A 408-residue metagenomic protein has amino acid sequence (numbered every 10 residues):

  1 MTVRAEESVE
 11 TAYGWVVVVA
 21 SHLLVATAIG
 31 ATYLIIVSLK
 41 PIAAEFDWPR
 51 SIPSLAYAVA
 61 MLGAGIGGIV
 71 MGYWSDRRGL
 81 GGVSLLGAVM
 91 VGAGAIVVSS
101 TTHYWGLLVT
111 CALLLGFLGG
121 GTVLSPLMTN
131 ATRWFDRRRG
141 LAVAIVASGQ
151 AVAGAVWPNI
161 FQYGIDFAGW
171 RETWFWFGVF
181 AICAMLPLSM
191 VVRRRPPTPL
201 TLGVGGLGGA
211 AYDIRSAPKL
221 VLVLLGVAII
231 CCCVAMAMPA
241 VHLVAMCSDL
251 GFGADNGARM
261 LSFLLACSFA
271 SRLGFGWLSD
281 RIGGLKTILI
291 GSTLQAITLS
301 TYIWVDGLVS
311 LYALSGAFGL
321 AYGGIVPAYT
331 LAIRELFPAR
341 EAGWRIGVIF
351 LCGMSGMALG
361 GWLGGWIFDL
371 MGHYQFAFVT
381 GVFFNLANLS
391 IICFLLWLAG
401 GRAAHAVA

Functional and structural regions predicted by a protein language model:
V16-R50, M71, W157-P158, M238-V244: Extracytoplasmic
A26, G94, G106-G121, I230 (+1 more regions): Hydrophobic core of transmembrane alpha-helices in multi-pass small-molecule transporters, especially MFS/SLC-type
I35-K40, K219-W277: Extracytoplasmic gate region of multi-pass secondary transporters
I42, G121-F135, G324-F337: Intracellular juxtamembrane helix-capping segments at the cytosolic ends of symmetry-related transmembrane helices
I66-W105, S279: Conserved MFS/SLC helix-loop-helix module at the cytosolic interface between two early adjacent transmembrane helices
C111-S148: Cytoplasmic helix-loop-helix junction between adjacent transmembrane helices in 12-TM secondary transporters
G149-P196: Helix-loop-helix hairpin linking two adjacent transmembrane segments in secondary transporters
I229, N256, S262-S268, G274 (+1 more regions): C-terminal transmembrane helical hairpin of 12-TM major facilitator-type secondary transporters
